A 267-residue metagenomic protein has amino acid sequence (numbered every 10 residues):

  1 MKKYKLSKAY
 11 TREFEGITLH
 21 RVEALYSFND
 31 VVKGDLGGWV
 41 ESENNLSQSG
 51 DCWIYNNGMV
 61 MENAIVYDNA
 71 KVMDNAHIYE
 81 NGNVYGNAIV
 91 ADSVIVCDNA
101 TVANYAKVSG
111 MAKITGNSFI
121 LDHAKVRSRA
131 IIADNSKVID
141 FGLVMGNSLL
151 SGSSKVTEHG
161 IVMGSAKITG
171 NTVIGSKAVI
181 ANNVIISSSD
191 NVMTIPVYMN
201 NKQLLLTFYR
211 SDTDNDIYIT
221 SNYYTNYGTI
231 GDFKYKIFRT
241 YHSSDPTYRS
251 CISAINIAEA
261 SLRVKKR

Functional and structural regions predicted by a protein language model:
M1-G50, Y105, V197-R267: Terminal amphipathic alpha-helical/low-complexity segments used for targeting or macromolecular assembly
M1-Y105, S109-M111, T115-H123, S128 (+3 more regions): Extended, small-residue-rich solenoid/repeat segments and analogous flexible loops that form exposed scaffolds
Y55-N57, S189, D214: Short, solvent-exposed coil/turn segments at beta-strand boundaries
A70, A106, G175, I180-A181: Acidic, glycine-rich calcium-binding repeat modules characteristic of RTX/beta-roll and related beta-solenoid repeat
A178-I180, I186, D190-Q203: Low-complexity, polybasic segments enriched for Lys interleaved with small residues
